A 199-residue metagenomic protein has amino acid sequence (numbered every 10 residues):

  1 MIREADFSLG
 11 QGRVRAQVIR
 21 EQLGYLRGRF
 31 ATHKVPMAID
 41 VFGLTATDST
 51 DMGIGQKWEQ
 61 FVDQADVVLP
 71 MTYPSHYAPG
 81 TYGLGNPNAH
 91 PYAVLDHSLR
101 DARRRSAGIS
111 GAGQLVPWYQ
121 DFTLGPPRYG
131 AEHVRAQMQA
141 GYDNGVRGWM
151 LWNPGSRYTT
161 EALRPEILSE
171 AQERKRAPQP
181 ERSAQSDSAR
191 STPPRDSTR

Functional and structural regions predicted by a protein language model:
M1-V14: Active-site-proximal loop/short-helix segments that contain or immediately flank catalytic acid/base residue(s)
I2-E4, T50-M52, Y82-G83, E161-P165: Short secondary-structure transition/capping segments
G12-G24, E59, A89-D96, A131-R135: Non-membrane alpha-helical structural segments and their capping/turn regions in soluble enzymes
R15-G55, L95, I109-T123: Aromatic-lined carbohydrate-recognition surfaces of secreted/lumenal glycan-active proteins
R27, A31, V62, Y142-D143: Anion (oxyanion) recognition and catalysis
A65-P79, N88-R182: Substrate-binding cleft of secreted/luminal carbohydrate-active enzymes
E181-R199: Long, low-complexity, intrinsically disordered segments
